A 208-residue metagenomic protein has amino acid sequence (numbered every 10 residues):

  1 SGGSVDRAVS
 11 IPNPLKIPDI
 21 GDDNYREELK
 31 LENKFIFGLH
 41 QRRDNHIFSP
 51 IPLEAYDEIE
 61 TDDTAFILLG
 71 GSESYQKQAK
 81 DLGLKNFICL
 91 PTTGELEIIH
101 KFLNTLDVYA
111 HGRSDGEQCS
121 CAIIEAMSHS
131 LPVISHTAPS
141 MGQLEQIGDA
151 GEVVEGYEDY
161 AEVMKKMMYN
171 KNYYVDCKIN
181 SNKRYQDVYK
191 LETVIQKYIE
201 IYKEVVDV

Functional and structural regions predicted by a protein language model:
S1-I20: Donor nucleotide-sugar binding/catalytic pocket of nucleotide-sugar-dependent glycosyltransferases
L15, H40-R43, T64-Q76, T92: Glycosyltransferase donor-sugar binding loop
I20-L31: A short helix/loop element that forms part of the nucleotide-sugar donor recognition site in Leloir-type
K30-I47, L53-Y56: Conserved donor-binding/catalytic core segment of Leloir-type glycosyltransferases
Q76-G94: Nucleotide-activated donor-binding/catalytic signature segment of Leloir-type glycosyltransferases, i.e., the conserved
N104-Q118, L131: Acidic donor-binding loop of glycosyltransferase active sites
G148-E158, K166-K171: Conserved acidic donor-binding segment of nucleotide-sugar-dependent glycosyltransferases
Y169-K203: A charged, aromatic-enriched C-terminal amphipathic alpha-helix characteristic of glycosyltransferases across folds
